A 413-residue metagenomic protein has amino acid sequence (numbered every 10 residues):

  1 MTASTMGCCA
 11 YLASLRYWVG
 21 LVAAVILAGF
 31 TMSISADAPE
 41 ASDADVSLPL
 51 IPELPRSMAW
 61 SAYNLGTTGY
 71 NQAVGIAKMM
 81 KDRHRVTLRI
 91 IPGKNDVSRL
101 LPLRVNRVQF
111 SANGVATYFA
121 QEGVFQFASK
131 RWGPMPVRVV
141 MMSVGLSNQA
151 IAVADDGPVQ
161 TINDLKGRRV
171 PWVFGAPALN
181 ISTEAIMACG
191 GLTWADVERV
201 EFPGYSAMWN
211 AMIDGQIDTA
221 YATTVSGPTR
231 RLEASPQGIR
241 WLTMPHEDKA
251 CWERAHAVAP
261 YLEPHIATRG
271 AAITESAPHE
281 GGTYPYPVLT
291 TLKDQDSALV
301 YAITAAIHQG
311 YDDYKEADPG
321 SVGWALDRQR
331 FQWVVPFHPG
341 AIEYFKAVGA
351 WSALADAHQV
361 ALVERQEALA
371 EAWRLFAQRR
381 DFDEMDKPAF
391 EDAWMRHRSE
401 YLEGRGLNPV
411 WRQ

Functional and structural regions predicted by a protein language model:
M1-L15: N-terminal secretory signal peptides that target proteins for export/translocation
W18-F30: Bacterial N-terminal signal peptides
D37-W60, P158-R169, W351, A355 (+1 more regions): Immediate post-signal peptide segment of exported/extracytoplasmic ligand-binding proteins
D43, R138-Q160, T290: Hydrophobic/proline-rich hinge and linker segments of small-molecule sensing/allosteric domains, predominantly
D45, P49-Q121: N-terminal (or domain-start) structured segment
P55, T224-Q237, W241, A298-V300 (+1 more regions): An extracytoplasmic/periplasmic, membrane-proximal ligand-sensing/linker region
P55-R83, L88-R89, S147-D214, F331 (+1 more regions): Bilobed "Venus flytrap"/periplasmic-binding protein-like clamshell domains and structurally analogous long
V115-T117, V124-R131, S147, G157 (+3 more regions): Pocket-lining segment of extracytoplasmic ligand-binding domains
